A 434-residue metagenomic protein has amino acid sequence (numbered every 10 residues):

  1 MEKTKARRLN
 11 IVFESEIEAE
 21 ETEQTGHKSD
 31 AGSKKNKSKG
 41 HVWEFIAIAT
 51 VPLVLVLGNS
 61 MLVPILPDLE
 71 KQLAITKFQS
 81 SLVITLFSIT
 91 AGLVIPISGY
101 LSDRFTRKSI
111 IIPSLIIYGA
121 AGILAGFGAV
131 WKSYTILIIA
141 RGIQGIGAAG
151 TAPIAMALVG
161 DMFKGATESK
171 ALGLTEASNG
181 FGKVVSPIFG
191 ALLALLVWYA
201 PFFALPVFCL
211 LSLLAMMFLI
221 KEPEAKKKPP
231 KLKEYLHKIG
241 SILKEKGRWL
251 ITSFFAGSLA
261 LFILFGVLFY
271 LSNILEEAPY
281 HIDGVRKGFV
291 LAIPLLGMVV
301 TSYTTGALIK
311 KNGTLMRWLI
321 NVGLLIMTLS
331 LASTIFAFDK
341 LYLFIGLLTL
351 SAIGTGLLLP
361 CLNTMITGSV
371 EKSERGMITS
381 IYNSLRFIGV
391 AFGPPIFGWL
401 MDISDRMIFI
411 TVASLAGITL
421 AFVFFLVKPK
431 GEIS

Functional and structural regions predicted by a protein language model:
D30-S38, K221-T252: Juxtamembrane intracellular "pre-TM" segments in multi-pass secondary transporters
L93-K132: Conserved MFS/SLC helix-loop-helix module at the cytosolic interface between two early adjacent transmembrane helices
I95-R107, T301-T314: Helix-to-loop junctions at the C-terminal end of transmembrane segments in multipass secondary transporters
R104-L115, K310-L324: Cytoplasmic membrane-interface "Motif A"-like loop-to-helix N-cap segments of 12-TM Major Facilitator Superfamily
A140-F181: Cytoplasmic helix-loop-helix junction between adjacent transmembrane helices in 12-TM secondary transporters
L174-F218: Helix-loop-helix hairpin linking two adjacent transmembrane segments in secondary transporters
W249-L291: Extracytoplasmic gate region of multi-pass secondary transporters
L315-L362: C-terminal transmembrane helical hairpin of 12-TM major facilitator-type secondary transporters
